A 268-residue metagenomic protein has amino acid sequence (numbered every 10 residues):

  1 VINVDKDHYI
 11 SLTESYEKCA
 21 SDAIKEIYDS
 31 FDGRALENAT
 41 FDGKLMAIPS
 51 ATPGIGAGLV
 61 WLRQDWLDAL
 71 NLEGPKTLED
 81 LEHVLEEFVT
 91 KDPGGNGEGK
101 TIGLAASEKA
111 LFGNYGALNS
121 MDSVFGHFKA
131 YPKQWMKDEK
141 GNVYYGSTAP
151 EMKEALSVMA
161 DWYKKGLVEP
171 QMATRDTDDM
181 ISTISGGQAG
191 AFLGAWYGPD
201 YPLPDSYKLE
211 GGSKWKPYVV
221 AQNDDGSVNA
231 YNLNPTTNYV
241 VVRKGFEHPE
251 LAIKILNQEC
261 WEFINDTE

Functional and structural regions predicted by a protein language model:
V1-E268: Extracytoplasmic/secretory soluble proteins
